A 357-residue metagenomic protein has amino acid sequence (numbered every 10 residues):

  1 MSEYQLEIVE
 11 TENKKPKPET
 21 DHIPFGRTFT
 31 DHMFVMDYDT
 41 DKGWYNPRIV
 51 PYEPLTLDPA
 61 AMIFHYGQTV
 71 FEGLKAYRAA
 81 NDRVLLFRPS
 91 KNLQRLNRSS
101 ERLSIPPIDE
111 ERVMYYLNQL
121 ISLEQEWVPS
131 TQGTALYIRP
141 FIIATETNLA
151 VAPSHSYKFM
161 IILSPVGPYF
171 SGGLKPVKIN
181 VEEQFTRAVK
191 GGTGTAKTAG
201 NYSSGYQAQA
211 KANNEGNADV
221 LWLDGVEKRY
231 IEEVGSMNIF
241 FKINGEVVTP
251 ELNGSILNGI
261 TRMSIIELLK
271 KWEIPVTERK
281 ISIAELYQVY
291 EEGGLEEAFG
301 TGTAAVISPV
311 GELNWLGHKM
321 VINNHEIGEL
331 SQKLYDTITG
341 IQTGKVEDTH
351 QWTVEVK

Functional and structural regions predicted by a protein language model:
M1-L120, N148-K357: Helix-start/capping segments and mature chain N-termini
E110, L120-G133: Charged, gly/pro-rich active-site loop segments
L123, A144-T145: Intrinsically disordered, low-complexity linker/loop segments enriched in Gly/Pro and charged/polar residues
P129-R139, I143: Extended, Lys/Arg-enriched charged tracts that mediate electrostatic binding to polyanionic substrates
